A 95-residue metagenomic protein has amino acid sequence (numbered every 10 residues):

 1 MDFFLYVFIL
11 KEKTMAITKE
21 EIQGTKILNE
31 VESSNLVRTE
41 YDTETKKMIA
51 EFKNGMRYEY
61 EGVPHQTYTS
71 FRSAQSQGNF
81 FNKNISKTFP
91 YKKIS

Functional and structural regions predicted by a protein language model:
M1-T14: Short, Lys/Arg-enriched N-terminal segments with co-localized hydrophobic residues within the first ~10-30 amino acids
K13-S95: Acidic/histidine-enriched, beta-strand-rich ligand/metal-binding domains
